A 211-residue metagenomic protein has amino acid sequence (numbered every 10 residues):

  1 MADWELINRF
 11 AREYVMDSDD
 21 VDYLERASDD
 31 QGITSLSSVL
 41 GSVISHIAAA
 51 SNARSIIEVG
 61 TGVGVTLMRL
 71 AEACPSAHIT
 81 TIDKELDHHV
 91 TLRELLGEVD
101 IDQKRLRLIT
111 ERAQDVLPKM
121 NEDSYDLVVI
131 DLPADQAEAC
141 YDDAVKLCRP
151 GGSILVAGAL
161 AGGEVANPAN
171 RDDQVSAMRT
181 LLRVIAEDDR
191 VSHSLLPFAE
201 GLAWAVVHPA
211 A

Functional and structural regions predicted by a protein language model:
M1-L127, A134-S153, A159-A211: A short alpha-helical cap/connector motif
